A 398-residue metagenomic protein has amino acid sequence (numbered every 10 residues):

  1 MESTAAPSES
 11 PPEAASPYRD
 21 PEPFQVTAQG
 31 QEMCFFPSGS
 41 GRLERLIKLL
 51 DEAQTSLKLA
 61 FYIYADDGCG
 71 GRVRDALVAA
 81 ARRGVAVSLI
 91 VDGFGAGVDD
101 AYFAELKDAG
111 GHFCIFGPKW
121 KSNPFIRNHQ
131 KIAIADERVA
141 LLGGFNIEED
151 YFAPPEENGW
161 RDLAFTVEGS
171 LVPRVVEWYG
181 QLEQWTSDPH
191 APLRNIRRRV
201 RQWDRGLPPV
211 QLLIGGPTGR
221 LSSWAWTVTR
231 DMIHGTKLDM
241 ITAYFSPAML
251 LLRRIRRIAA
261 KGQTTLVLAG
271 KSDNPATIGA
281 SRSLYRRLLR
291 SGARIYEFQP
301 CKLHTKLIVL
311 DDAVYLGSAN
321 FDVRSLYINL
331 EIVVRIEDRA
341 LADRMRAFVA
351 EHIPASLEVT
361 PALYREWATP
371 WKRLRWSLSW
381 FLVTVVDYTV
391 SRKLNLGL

Functional and structural regions predicted by a protein language model:
M1-L398: Charged, low-complexity intrinsically disordered terminal segments
